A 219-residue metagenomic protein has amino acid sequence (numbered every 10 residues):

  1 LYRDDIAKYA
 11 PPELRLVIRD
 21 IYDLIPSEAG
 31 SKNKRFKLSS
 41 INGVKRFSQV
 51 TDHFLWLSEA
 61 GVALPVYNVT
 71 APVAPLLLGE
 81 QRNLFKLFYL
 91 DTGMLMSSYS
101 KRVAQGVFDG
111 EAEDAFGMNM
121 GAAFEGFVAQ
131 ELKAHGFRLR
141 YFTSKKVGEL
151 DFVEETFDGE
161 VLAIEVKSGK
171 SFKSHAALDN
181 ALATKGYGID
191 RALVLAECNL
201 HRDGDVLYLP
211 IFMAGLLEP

Functional and structural regions predicted by a protein language model:
L1-W56: Conserved helicase/translocase motor-coupling segment
D52-P219: A cross-kingdom feature that marks ATP-driven nucleic-acid transaction machinery
